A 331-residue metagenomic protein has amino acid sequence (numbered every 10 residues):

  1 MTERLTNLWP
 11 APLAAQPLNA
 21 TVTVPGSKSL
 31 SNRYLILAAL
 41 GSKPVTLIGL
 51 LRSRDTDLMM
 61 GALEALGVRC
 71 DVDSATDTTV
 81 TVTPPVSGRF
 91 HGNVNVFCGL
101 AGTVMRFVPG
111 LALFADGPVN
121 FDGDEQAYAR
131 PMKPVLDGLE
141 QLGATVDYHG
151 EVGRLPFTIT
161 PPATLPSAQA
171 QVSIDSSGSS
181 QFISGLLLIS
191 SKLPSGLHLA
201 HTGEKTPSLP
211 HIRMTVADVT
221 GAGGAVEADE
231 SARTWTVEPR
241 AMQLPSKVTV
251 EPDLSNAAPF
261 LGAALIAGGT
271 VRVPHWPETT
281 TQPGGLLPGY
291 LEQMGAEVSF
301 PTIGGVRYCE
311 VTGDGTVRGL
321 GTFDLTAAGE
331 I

Functional and structural regions predicted by a protein language model:
M1-I331: Structural preference for solvent-exposed beta-strand-turn elements and adjacent flexible terminal/loop segments within
